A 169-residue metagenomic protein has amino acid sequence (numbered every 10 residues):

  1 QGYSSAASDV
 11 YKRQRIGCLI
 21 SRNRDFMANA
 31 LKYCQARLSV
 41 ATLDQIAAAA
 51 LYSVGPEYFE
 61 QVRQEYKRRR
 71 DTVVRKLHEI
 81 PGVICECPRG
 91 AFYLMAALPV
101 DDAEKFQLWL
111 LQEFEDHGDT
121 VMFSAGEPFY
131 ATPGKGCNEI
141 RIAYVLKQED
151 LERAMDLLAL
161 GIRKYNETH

Functional and structural regions predicted by a protein language model:
Q1-Y11: Single conserved hydrophobic/aromatic residue that forms the stacking wall/gate of nucleotide- or nucleobase-binding
G2, I84-R89, F123: Short beta-strand
G17-N23: Short beta-strand-to-turn element immediately C-terminal to the catalytic PLP-Schiff-base lysine in fold type I
I20, M95-P99, A143-V145: Short hydrophobic/aromatic beta-strand micro-patches that form the beta-sheet surface supporting nucleotide- or nucleic
A28-C34, L51-V74: Structural signature of PLP-dependent enzymes
C34-T42, I84: Glycine/threonine-rich helix-loop capping motifs at alpha-helix boundaries
A49, E65-V74, C85-L98: Conserved glycine-rich beta-strand-loop-beta hairpin in the small C-terminal domain of fold type I
W109-M122, F129-H169: PLP-dependent enzyme catalytic core of the Aspartate aminotransferase-like
